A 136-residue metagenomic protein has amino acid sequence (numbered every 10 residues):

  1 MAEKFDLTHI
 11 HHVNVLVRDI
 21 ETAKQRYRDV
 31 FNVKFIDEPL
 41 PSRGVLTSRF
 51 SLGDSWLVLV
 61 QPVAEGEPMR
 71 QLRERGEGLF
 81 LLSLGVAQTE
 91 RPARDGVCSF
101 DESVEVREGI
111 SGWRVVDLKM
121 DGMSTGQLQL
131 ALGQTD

Functional and structural regions predicted by a protein language model:
M1, P62-P68: Short amphipathic beta-strand starts and helix->beta connectors
M1-D6, S48-R49, V58, A93-D136: Vicinal oxygen chelate
M1-V45: Long, hydrophobic N-terminal alpha-helical segment
H9-R18, S48-S51, M69-D95, L118-K119: Vicinal oxygen chelate
K34-L52, W56, D117-K119: N-terminal strand-loop-strand beta-hairpin
G44, G53, G76-G78, I110-G112: A short, structural micro-pattern
D54-A64: Short, structured active-site "lid" loops
